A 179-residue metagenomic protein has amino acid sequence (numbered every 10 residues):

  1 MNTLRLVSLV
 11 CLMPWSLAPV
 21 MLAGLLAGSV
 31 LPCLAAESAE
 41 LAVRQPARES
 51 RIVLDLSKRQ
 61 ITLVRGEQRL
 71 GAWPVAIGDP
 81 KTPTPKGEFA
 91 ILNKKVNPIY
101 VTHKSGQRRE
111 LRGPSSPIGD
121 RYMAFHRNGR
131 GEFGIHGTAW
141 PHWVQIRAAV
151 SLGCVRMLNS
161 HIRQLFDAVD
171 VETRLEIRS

Functional and structural regions predicted by a protein language model:
N2, L6, A47, I99 (+1 more regions): Exported/periplasmic cell-wall-interacting domains
N2-C11, L31: Mature exported/compartmentalized surface modules and terminal targeting/interaction regions
V10-S29: Bacterial N-terminal signal peptides
A18, I61, A72, K81 (+3 more regions): N-terminal hydrophobic or amphipathic segments with adjacent small-residue motifs that include Sec signal peptides
L31-K104, R112-H126: Cell wall/extracellular polymer interaction/catalysis modules
